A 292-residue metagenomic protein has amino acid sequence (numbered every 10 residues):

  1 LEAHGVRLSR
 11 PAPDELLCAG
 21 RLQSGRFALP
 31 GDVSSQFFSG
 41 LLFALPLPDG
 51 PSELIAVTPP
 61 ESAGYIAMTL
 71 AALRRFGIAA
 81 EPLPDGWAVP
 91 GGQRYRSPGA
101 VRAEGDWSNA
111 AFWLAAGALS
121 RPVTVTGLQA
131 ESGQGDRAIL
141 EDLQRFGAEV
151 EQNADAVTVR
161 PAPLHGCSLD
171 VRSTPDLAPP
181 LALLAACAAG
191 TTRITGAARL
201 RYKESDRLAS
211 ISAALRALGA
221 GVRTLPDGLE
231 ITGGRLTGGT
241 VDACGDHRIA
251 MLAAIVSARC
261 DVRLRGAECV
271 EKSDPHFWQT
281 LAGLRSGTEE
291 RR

Functional and structural regions predicted by a protein language model:
L1-R292: Short, structured segments at the rim of ligand-binding sites
